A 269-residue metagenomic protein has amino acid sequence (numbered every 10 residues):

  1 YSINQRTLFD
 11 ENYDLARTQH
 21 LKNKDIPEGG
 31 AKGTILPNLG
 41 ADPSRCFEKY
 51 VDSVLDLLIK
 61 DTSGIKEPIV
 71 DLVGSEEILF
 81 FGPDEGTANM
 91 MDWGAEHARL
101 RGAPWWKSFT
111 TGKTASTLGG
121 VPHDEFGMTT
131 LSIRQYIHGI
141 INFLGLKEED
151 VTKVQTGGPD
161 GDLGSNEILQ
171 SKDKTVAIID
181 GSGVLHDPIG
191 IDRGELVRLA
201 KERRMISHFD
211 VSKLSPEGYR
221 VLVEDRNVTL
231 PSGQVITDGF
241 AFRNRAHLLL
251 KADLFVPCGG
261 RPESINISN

Functional and structural regions predicted by a protein language model:
Y1: Active-site loops and adjacent core secondary-structure elements that bind or stabilize anionic groups
R6, N12, L248-N269: Structured mid-domain segments that build the active-site/substrate or prosthetic-cofactor binding neighborhood
N12, A16-E149: Glycine/serine-rich phosphate-binding loop and adjoining beta1-alpha1 elements at the start of nucleotide-handling
K22-D25, E67-P68, I140-L144, L163-E167 (+2 more regions): Generic recognition of flexible, low-complexity loop/linker segments
K32-T34, E77-L79, T152-K153, K174-A177 (+1 more regions): Beta-sheet entry/capping signal
L39, G82-E85, G158, G181-S182 (+2 more regions): Fold-independent oxyanion-binding glycine-rich loops and adjacent beta-strand/coil segments at enzyme active sites
C46, N89-E96, G164-L169, D187-R193 (+1 more regions): Short acidic, glycine/serine/threonine-rich loops at helix termini
A115-G239: Glycine-rich phosphate/diphosphate-binding loop of Rossmann-like nucleotide-binding domains
